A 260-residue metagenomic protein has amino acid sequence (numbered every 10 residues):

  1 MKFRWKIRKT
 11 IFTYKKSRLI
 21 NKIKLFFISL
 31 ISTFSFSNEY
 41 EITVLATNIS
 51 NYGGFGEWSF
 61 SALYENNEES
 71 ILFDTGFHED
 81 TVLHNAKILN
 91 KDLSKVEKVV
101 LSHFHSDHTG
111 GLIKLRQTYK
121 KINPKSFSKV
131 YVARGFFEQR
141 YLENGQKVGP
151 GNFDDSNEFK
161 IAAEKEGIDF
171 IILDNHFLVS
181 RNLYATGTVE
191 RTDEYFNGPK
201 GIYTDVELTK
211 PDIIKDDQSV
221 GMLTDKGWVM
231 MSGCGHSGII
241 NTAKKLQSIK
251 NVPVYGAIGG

Functional and structural regions predicted by a protein language model:
K24-T33: Bacterial N-terminal signal peptides
E41-I88, I213, D217-M231: Conserved beta-strand hairpin/beta-sheet module of binuclear metal-dependent hydrolase folds, prominently
Y52, E79-T81, S106-T109, F137-Q139 (+2 more regions): Active-site environment of divalent metal-dependent phosphoester hydrolases
D80-V132, Q247-A257: Active-site metal-binding motif and surrounding structural segment of the metallo-beta-lactamase
G135-Q218: Metallo-beta-lactamase
F196-K200, L208-V254, G259-G260: Active-site-proximal loop/helix segments of hydrolase catalytic cores
